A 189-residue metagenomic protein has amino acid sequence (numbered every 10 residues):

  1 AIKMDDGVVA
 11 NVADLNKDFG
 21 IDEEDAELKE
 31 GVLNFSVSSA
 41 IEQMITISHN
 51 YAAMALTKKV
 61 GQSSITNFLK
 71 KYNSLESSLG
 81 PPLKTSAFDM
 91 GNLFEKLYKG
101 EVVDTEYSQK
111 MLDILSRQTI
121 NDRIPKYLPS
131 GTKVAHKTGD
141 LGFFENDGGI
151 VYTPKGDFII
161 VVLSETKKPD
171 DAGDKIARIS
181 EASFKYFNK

Functional and structural regions predicted by a protein language model:
A1, D89-N92, R178: Short amphipathic alpha-helical face segments that pack within enzyme cores and frequently flank/anchor catalytic
A1-N11, M44, I160: Active-site SXXK
G7, G131, D157: A residue-level signal for beta-strand positions that form part of recognition/binding surfaces within mature
A10-R117: Active-site-adjacent helix/loop patches that line small-molecule binding or acyl-intermediate pockets
Y98-D122, T138-K189: Structured C-terminal helix/loop/strand segments within mature extracytoplasmic catalytic/sensor domains
L128-A135: Short Pro/Gly-enriched beta-strand edge/turn motifs at strand-loop
